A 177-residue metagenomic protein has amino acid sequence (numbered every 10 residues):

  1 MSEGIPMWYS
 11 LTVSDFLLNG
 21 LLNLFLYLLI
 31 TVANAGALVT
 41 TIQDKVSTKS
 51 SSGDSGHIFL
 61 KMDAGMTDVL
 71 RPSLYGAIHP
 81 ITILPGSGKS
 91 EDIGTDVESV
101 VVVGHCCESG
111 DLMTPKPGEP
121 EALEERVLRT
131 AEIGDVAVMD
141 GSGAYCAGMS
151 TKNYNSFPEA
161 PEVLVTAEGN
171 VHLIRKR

Functional and structural regions predicted by a protein language model:
E3-D15, G20-R177: Charged (often Lys/Glu-rich) extended helix/loop segments that serve as interaction or gating elements
